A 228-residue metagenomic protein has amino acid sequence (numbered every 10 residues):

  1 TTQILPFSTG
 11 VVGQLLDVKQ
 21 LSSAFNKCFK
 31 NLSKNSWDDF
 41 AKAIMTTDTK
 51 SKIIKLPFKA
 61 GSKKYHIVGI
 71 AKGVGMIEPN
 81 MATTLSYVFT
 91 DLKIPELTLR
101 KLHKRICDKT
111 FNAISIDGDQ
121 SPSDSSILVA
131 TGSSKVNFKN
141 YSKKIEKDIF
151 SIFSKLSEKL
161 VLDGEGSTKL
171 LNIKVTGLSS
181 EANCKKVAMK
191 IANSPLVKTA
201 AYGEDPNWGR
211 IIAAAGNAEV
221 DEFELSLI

Functional and structural regions predicted by a protein language model:
T1-I228: A structural signal for small-residue-enriched, beta-sheet-centric alpha/beta enzyme cores and oligomeric scaffold folds
